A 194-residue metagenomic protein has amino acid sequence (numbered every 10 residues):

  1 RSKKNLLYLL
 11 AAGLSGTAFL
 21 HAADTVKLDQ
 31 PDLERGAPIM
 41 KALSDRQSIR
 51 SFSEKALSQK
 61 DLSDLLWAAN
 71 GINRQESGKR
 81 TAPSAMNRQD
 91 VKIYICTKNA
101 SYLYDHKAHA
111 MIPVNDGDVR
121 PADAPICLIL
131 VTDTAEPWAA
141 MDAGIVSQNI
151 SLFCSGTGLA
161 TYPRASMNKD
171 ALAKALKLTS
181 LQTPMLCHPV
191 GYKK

Functional and structural regions predicted by a protein language model:
R1-L9: Bacterial N-terminal signal peptides that target proteins for export
Y8-T17: Bacterial N-terminal signal peptides
G16-D24: Bacterial Sec-dependent signal peptides at the C-terminal "C-region" and cleavage site
A23-A124: N-terminal amphipathic, basic helical "cap/leader" segment at the start of enzyme domains
R46, L65, I93, I126-A175: Small-aliphatic-rich amphipathic alpha-helix that forms the alpha element of a beta-alpha
L103, C127, C187-P189: Conserved hydrophobic/aromatic beta-strand scaffold that supports enzyme active sites
D123-I126, L181-T183: Short coil/turn connectors at secondary-structure junctions
K177-K194: A glycine-rich helix N-cap at a beta->alpha junction
